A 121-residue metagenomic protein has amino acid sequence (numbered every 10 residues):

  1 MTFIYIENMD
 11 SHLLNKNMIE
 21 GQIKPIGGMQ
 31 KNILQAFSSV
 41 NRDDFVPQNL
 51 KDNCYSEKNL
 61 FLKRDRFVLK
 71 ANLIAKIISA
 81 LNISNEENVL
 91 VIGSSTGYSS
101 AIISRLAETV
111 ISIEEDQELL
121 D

Functional and structural regions predicted by a protein language model:
T2-N49: N-terminal auxiliary segments of SAM/dcSAM-dependent transferases
N15, K70, S99: Hydrophobic (often cysteine-bearing) scaffold residues that line and stabilize catalytic clefts of nucleotide/cofactor
G21, K76-A80, R105: Residue-level signal for well-ordered alpha-helical scaffold segments within enzymatic catalytic domains
G27-G28, D43-L50, L60-I78, N82-I83: Conserved SAM-binding loop and adjacent beta-strand
E57: Short, conserved active-site loops that position catalytic residues or coordinate cofactors/metal ions across diverse
N82-D121: Conserved nucleotide-cofactor-binding alpha/beta core module
